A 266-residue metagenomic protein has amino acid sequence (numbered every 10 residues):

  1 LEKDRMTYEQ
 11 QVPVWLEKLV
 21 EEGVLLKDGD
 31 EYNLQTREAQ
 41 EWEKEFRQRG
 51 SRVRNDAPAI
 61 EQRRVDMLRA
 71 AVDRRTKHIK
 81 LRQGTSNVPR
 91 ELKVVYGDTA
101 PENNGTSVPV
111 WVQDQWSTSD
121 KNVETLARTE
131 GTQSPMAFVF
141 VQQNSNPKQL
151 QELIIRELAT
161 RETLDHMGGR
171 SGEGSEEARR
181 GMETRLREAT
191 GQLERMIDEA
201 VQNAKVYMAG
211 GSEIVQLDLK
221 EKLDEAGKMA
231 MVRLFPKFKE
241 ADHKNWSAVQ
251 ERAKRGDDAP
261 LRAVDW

Functional and structural regions predicted by a protein language model:
L1-W266: Extended alpha-helical scaffold and adjacent linker segments that couple domains and build interaction/assembly
